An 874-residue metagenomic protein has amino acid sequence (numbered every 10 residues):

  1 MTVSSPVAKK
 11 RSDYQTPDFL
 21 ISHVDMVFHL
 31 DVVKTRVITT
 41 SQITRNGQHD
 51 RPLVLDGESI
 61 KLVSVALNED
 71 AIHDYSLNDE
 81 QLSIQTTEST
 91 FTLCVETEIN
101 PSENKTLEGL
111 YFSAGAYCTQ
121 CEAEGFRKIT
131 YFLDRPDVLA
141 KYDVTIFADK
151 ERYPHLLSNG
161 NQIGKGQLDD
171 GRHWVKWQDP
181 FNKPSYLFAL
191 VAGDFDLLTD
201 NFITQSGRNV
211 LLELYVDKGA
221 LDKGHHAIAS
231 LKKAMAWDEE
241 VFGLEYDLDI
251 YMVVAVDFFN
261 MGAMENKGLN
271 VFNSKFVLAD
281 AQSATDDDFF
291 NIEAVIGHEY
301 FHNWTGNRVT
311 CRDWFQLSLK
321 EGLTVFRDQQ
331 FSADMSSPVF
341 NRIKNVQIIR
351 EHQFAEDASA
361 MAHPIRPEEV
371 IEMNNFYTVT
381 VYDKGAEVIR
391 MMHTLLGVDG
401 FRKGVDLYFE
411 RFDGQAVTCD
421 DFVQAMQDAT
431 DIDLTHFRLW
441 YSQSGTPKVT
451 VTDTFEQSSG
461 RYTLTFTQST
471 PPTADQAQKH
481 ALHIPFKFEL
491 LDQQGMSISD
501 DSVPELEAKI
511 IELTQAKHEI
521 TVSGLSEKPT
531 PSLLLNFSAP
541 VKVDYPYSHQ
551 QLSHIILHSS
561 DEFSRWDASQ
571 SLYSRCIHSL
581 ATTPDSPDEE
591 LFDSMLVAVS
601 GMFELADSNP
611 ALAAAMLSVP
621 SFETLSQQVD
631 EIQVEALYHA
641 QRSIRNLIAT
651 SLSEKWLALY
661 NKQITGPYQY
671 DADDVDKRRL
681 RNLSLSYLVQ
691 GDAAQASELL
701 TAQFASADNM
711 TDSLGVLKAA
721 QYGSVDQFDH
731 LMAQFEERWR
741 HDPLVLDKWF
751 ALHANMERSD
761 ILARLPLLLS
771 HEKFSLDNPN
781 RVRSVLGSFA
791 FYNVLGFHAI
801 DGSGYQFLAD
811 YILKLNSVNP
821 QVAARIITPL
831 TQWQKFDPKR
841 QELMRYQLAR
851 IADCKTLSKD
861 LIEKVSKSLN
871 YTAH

Functional and structural regions predicted by a protein language model:
M1-R36, Y111-Q120, F132, P136 (+1 more regions): N-terminal, polar/Ser/Thr-rich
I38-S59, Y131-D134, A140-D149, D420 (+1 more regions): Surface-exposed beta-strand/loop patches in extracellular or lumenal glycoproteins
N46-Q48, P52-L53, G57-S113, D134 (+2 more regions): A surface-exposed beta-strand-loop module
K61-N68, D433-H436, T446-L533, A649 (+1 more regions): Beta-strand-rich binding/interaction modules
L62, W177, Q205-S459, T463-F466: Hydrophobic alpha-helical and helix-loop surface patches within well-folded domains that function as non-catalytic
E96-T199, G224, F437, E562-R565: Extended, low-hydrophobicity, Ser/Thr/Pro/Gly-biased non-transmembrane segments
I99-T106, P471-P472, F537-V543: Short acidic/polar inter-strand loop motif in beta-rich domains
E351, T378, S523-H874: Long, ordered, helix-rich scaffold segments
